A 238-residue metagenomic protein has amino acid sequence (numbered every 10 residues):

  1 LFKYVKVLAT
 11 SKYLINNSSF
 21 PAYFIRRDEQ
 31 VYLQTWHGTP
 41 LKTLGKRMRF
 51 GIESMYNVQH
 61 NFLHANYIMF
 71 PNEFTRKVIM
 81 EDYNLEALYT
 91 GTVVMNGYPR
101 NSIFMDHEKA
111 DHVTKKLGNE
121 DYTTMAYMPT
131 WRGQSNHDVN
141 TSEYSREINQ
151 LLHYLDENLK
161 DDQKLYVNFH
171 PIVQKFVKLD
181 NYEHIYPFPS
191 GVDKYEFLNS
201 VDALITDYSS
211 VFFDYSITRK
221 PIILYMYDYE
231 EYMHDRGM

Functional and structural regions predicted by a protein language model:
L1-M105: Active-site and donor-binding regions of nucleotide-sugar-utilizing enzymes
F2-S11, Y166, P171-F213: Donor nucleotide-activated moiety binding/catalytic core segment of transferases that use nucleotide-activated donors
K6-V7, I25, N61, G118 (+3 more regions): Structural alpha-helical scaffold elements that stabilize or flank donor/cofactor-binding regions in carbohydrate
S19-A22, G38-L41, E73-R76, P99-S102 (+5 more regions): Short, solvent-exposed loop/turn segments at secondary-structure junctions
F24-T43, E143-Q150, K220-E231: A short, gly/pro- and small-residue-rich
L63-I68, Q163-K164, S200-A203: Short active-site oxyanion
P99-K178: Conserved catalytic-core segment of nucleotide-activated headgroup transferases in glycan assembly
D180-N181, S210-M238: Catalytic binding pocket for nucleotide-activated donors in carbohydrate/polymer assembly enzymes
